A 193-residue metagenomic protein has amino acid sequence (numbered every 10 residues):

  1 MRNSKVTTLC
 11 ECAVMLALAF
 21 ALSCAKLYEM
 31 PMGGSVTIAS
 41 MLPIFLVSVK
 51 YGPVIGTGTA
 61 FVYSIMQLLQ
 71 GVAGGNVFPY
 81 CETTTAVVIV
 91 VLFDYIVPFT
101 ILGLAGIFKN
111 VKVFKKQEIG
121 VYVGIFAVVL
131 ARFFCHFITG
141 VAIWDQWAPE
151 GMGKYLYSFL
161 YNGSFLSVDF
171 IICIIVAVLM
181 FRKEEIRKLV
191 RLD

Functional and structural regions predicted by a protein language model:
M1-D193: Loop-helix junctions at membrane interfaces
